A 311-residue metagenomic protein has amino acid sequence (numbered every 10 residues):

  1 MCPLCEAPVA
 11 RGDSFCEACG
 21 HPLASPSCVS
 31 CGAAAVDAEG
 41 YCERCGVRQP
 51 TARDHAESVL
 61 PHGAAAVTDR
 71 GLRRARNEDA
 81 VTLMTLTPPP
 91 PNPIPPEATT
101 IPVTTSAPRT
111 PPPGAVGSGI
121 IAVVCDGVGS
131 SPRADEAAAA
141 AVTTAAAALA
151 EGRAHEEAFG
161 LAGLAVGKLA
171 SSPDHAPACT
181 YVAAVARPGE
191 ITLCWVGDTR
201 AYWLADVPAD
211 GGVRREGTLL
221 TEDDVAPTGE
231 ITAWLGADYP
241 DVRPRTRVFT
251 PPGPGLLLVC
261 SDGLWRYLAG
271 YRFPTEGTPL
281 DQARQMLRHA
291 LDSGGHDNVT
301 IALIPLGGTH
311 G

Functional and structural regions predicted by a protein language model:
M1-G311: PP2C/PPM-type serine/threonine phosphatase catalytic domain
